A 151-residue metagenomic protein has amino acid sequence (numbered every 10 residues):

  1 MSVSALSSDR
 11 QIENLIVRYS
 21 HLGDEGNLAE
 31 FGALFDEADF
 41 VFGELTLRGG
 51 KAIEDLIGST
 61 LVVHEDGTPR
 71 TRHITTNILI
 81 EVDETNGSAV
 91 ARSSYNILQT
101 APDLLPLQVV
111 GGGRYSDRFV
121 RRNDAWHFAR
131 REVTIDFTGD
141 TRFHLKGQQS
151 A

Functional and structural regions predicted by a protein language model:
M1-A33: Short, low-complexity N-terminal intrinsically disordered segments enriched in polar/charged residues
R10, T71, Q108-V110: Transmembrane beta-barrel outer-membrane domains
G23, F35-D36, Y95-I97, E132-I135: Short beta-strand segments enriched in hydrophobic/aromatic residues within well-folded beta-rich domains
L28-N96: A solvent-exposed, acidic/Ser-Thr-rich amphipathic alpha-helical stretch
S88-V90, G112-F143: Short beta-strand edge/turn micro-motifs at domain boundaries
Y95-Q99, F119-R121: Beta-strand elements of well-folded, non-transmembrane domains
L98-Q108, T138-G139: Short, cysteine-centered beta-strand-loop-beta hairpins and adjacent loop/turn segments enriched in charged/polar
T141-A151: Extended, polar beta-sheet/loop recognition surfaces of beta-rich domains that mediate binding to diverse ligands
